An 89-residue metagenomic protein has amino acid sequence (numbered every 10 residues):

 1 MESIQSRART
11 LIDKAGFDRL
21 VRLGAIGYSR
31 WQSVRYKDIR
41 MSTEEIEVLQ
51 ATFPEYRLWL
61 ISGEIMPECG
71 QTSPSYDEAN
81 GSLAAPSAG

Functional and structural regions predicted by a protein language model:
M1-L23, A85-A88: A short, Lys/Arg-rich alpha-helix, primarily the initiator
L11, S33-V34, G63: Residues in the recognition helix of alpha-helical DNA-binding motifs
G16-R19, Y28, R57: Secondary-structure boundary/capping signal
L23-I26, P54: A short, basic/aromatic helix-end/turn motif that makes direct DNA contacts
A25-S42: Recognition helix of helix-turn-helix/homeodomain-like DNA-binding domains that insert into the DNA major groove
E44-W59: DNA major-groove recognition helix of helix-turn-helix/homeodomain DNA-binding modules
L58-G89: Short, charged recognition helix plus adjacent turn of helix-turn-helix-like nucleic-acid-binding domains
